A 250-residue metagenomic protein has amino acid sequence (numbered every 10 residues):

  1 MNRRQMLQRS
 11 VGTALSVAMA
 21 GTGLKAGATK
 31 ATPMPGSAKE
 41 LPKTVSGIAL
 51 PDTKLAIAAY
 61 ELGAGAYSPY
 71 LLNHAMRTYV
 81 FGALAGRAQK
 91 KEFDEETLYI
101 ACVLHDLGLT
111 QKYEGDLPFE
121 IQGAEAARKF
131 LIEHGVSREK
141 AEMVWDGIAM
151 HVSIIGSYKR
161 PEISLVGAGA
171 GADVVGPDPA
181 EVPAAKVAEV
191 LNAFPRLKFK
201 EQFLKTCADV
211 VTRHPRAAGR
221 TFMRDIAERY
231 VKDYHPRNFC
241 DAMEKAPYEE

Functional and structural regions predicted by a protein language model:
M1, G21-P51: C-terminal segment of N-terminal export signals and the immediately downstream linker at the start of the mature
M1-A14: N-terminal secretory signal peptides and thylakoid transit peptides that target proteins across membranes
V11-G12, P35-G36, L41-K43, A66-L72 (+3 more regions): Divalent metal-dependent phosphate-bond-processing catalytic cores, especially two-metal-ion Mg2+/Mn2+ enzymes that act
G63-P69, L109-G115, V211: A short glycine/serine-rich beta->alpha loop
H74, D94-T97, G135-G147: Acidic/histidine metal-binding catalytic segments
A88-E96, K112-F119, R138: Alpha-helix boundary/capping segments in eukaryotic regulatory proteins
E96-Y113, G123, G147-V152: His-Asp-centered metal-binding catalytic motifs of divalent-metal-dependent phosphohydrolases/nucleases
P118-E133: An active-site-proximal "capping" alpha-helix that borders the catalytic cofactor pocket
